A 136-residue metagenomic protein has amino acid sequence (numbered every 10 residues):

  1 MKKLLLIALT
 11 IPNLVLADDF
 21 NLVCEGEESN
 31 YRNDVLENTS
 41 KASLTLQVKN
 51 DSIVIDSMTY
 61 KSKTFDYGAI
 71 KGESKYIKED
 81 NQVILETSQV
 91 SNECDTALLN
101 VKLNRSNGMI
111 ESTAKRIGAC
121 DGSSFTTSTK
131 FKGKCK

Functional and structural regions predicted by a protein language model:
K3-L14: Sec-dependent N-terminal signal peptides
D18-N38, F131, C135: Tryptophan-anchored aromatic micro-motifs
V23-Y31, M58, E86-V90, E111-G118: Generic short beta-strand segments
L36-Y60: Short, flexible N-terminal segments of the mature chain
N38-S43, G68-G72, E93-N100, T113 (+1 more regions): Short, surface-exposed coil-to-beta transition loops
T59-L103: Contiguous, well-ordered beta-strand patches that form the walls/edges of small beta-barrel/beta-sandwich domains
A114-K136: Edge beta-strand at a domain terminus
